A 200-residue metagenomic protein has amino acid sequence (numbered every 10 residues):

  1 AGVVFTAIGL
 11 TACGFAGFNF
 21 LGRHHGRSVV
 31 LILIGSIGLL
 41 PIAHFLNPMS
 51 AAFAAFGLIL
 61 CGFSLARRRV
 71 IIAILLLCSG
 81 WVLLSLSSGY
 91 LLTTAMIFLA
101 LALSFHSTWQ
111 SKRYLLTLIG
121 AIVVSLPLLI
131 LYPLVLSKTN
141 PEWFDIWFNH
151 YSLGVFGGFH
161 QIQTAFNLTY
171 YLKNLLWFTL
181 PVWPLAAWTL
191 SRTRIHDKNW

Functional and structural regions predicted by a protein language model:
G2, G38, H44-A52, G89-Y90: Short acidic/glycine- and proline-prone juxtamembrane loop motifs at membrane-interface regions of multi-pass membrane
V3-F20: Transmembrane-helix motifs of polytopic, lipid-linked glycan transferases
V4-I8, S50-L58, M96: Membrane-embedded alpha-helical segments of multi-pass membrane proteins, especially the transmembrane helices
F18-H24, F56-L76, W81-L84, T193: Membrane-interface transmembrane helices that cradle and orient dolichyl/undecaprenyl
V29-I34: Short helix- or helix-capping micro-motifs that position conserved polar/aromatic residues at function-defining sites
S79-W200: Transmembrane-lumen/periplasm boundary regions of multi-pass, lipid-linked membrane glycan transferases
